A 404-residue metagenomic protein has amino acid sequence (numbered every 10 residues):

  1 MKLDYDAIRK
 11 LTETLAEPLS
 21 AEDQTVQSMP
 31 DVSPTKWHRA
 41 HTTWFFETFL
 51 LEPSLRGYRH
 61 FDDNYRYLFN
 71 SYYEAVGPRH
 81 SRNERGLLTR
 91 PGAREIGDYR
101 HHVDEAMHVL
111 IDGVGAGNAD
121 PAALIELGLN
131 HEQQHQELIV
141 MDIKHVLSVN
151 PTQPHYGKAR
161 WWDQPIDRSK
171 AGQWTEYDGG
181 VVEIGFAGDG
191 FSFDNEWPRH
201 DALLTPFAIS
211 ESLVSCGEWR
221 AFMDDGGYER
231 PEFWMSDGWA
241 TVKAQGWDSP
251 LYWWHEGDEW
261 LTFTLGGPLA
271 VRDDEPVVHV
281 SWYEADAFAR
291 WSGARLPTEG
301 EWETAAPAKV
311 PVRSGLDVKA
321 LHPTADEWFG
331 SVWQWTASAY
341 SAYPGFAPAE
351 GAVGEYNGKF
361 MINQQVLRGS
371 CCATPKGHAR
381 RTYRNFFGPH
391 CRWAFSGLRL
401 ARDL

Functional and structural regions predicted by a protein language model:
M1-S33, W37-A106, A122-L147, E196-F207 (+7 more regions): Disulfide-stabilized, aromatic/cysteine-rich ligand-recognition loop
R56-R59, D112-D120, W162, I166-S169: Short, glycine- and charge-enriched coil/turn segments that flank and shape catalytic ligand pockets
L110-A123, H145-P154: Inter-helical turn/loop segments and adjacent helix faces that build the functional surface of alpha-helical bundle
G128, E132-Q134, L138, D142 (+4 more regions): Functional-site microenvironments in short loops/helix caps that host divalent-cation chemistry
